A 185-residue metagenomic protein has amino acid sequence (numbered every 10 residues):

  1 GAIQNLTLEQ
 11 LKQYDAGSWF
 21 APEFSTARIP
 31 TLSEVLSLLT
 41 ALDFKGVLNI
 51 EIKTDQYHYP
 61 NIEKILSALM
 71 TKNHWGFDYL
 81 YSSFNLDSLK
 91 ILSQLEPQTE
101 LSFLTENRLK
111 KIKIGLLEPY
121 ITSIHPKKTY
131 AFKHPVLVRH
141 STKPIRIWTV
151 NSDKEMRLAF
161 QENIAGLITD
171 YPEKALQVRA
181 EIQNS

Functional and structural regions predicted by a protein language model:
G1-E100, P119-I121, P126, S141: Metal-dependent phosphodiesterase/phospholipase catalytic core, i.e., the His/Asp/Glu-rich active-site region
P22-S25, L38, S102-S185: C-terminal active-site rim and adjoining tail of enzyme catalytic domains
